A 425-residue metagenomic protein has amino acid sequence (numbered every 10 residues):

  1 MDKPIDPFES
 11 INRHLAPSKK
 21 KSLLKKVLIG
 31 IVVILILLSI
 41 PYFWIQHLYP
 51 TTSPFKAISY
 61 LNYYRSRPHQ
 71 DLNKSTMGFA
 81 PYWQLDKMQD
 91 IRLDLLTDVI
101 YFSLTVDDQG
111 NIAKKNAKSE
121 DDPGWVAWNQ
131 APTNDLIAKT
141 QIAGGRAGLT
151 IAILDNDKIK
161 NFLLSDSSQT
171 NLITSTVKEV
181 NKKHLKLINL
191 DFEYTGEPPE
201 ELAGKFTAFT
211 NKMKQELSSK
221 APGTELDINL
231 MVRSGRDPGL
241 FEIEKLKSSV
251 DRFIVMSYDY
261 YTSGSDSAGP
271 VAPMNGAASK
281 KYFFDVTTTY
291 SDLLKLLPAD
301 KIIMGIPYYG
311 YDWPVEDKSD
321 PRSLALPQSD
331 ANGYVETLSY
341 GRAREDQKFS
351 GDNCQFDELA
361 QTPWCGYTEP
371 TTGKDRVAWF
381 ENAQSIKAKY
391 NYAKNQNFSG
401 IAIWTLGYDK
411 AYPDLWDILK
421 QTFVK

Functional and structural regions predicted by a protein language model:
M1-K26: N-terminal Lys/Arg-rich, disordered targeting/topogenic segments
L38-K178, W416: Glycan-recognition patch characteristic of GH18 chitinases/ENGases and related GlcNAc/peptidoglycan-binding proteins
L48-S66, K115, I306-Y392, L419-F423: Glycan-binding loop/region signatures in secreted carbohydrate-active enzymes
R65-Q70, N134-G148, A152-I153, T207-L226 (+2 more regions): Surface-exposed amphipathic alpha-helices with a cationic face
G78, I112-W128, T174, T195-A343: Substrate-binding surface in catalytic domains of secreted glycosidases
Y82-D86, L104-D108, A147, I153-K158 (+7 more regions): Solvent-exposed loop/turn segments at secondary-structure junctions within structured extracellular/periplasmic domains
V99, L190, F253, M304 (+2 more regions): Conserved, mostly hydrophobic/aromatic
N111, K118, L406-K425: Aromatic-rich peripheral "rim/lid" segments of glycoside hydrolase catalytic domains that contact and position glycan
